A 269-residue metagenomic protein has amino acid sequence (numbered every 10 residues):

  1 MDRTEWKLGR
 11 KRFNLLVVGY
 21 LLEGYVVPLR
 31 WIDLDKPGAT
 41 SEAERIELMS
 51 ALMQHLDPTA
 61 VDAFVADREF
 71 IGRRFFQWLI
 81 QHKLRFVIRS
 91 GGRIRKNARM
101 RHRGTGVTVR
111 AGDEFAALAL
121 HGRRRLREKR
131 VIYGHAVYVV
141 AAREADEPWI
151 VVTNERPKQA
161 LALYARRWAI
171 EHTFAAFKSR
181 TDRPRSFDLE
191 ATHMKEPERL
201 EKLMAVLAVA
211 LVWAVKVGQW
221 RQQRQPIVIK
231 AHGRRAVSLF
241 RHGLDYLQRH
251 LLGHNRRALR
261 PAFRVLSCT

Functional and structural regions predicted by a protein language model:
M1-K7: Two-metal-ion RNase H-like nuclease active-site motif
L8-K11, L22-T269: Single, function-defining residue in the core of a domain
R12-V18: Short glycine-rich loop/turn motifs
